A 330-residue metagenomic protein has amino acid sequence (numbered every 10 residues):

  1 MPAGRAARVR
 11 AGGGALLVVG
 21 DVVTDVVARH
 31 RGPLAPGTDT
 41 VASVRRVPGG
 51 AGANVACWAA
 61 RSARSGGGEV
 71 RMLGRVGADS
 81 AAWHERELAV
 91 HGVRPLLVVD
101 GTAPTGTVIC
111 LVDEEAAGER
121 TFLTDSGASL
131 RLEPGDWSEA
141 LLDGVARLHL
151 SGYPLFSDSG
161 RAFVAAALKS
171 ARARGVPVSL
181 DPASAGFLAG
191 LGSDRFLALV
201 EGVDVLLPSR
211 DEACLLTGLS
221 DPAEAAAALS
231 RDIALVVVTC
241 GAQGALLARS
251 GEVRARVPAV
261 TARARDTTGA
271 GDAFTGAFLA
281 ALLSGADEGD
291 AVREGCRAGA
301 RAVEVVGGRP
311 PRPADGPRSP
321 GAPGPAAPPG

Functional and structural regions predicted by a protein language model:
M1-L17, K169-A173, S220-G330: Conserved phosphate-binding/catalytic region of the ribokinase-like
M1-L73, A82-R86, R263-A264, A327-G330: Glycine-rich phosphate/adenosyl-contacting loop at the front of the ribokinase-like
L16-V18, V178, L206-L207, V236: Residue-level marker for buried hydrophobic side chains located in beta-strands that build the well-ordered beta-sheet
V22, Y153, A273: Active-site metal-binding loops of divalent metal-dependent hydrolases
P36-V41, R46, R61-L150, S319-P328: Conserved N-terminal subdomain of the carbohydrate kinase-like
A140-L141, A198-L199, L229: Structural alpha-helical scaffold elements that stabilize or flank donor/cofactor-binding regions in carbohydrate
D143-G144, E201-G202, D232: Alpha-helix C-terminal capping/helix-to-coil transition sites in glycosyltransferase folds
R147-E224, Q243-A245: Conserved beta-alpha-beta core of the PfkB/ribokinase-like small-molecule kinase fold
